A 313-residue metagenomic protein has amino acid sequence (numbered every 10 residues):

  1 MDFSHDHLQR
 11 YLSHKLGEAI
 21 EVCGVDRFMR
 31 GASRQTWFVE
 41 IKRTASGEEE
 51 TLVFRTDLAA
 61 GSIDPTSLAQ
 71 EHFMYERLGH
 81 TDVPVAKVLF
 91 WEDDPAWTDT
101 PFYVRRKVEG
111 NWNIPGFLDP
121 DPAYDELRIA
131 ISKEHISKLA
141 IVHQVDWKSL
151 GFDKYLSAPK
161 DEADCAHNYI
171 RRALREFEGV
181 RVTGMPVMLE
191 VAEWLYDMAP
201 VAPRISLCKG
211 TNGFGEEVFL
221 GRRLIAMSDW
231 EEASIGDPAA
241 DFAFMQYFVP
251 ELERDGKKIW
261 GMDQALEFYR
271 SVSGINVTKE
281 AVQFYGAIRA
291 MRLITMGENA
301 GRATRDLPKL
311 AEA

Functional and structural regions predicted by a protein language model:
M1-I20: Juxta-kinase regulatory segment immediately upstream of eukaryotic protein kinase catalytic domains
I20-D26: Conserved N-terminal boundary motif of the eukaryotic protein kinase catalytic domain
D26-M188, A199-R204: ATP-binding pocket architecture of kinase catalytic cores
G79, H143-W147, S228, Q246 (+2 more regions): Protein kinase-like catalytic domain
I205-L207, I225: Conserved protein kinase catalytic-loop anchor
L207-G210, F214: Catalytic-loop of the protein kinase fold
E216-M245: Catalytic activation segment of kinase domains across protein kinase-like and atypical kinase folds
A239-I275, I288-D306: Active-site activation/catalytic loop segments of kinase-like enzymes and analogous catalytic loops in related
